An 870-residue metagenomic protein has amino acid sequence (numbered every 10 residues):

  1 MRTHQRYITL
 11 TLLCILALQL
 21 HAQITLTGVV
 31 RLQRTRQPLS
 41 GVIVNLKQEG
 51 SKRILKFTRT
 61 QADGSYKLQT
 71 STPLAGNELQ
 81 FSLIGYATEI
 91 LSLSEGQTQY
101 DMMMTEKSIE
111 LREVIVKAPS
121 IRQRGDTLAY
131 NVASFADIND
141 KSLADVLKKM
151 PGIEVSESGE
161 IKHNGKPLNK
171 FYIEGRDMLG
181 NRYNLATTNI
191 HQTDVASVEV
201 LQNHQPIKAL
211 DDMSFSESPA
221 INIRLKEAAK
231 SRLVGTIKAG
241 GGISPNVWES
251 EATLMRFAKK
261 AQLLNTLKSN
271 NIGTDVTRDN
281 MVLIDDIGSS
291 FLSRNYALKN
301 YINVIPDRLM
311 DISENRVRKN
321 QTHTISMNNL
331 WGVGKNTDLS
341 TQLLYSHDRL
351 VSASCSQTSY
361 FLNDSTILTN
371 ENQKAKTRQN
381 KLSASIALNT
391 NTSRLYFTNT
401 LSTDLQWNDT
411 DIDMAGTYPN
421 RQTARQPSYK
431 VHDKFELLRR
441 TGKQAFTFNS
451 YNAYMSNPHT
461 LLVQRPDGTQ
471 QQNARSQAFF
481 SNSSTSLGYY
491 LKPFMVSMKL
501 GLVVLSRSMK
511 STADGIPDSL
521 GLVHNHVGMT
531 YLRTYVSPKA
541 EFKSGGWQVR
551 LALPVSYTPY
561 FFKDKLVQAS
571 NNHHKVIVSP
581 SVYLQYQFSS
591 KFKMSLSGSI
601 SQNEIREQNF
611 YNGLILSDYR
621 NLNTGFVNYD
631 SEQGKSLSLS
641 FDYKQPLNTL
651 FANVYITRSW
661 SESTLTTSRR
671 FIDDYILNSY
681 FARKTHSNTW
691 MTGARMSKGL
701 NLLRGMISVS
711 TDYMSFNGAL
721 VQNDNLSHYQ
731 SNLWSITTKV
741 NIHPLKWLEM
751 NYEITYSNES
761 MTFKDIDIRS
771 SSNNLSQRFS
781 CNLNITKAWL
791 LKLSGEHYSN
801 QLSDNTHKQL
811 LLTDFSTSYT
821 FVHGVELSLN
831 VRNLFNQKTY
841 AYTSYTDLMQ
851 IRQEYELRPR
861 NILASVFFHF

Functional and structural regions predicted by a protein language model:
A22-Q23, D63-K67, A87, S94-T98 (+17 more regions): Membrane-proximal, glycine/serine-rich, low-complexity loop/turn segments characteristic of large bacterial
V29-S40: Structural motif
K47-R53, A75-L91: A short, solvent-exposed loop/turn motif at the edges and junctions of modular extracellular/periplasmic domains
G50-S65: Short, acidic Ser/Thr/Gly-rich low-complexity loop/linker segments typical of extracellular and cell-surface proteins
D211-D212, V276-V282, V351-L368, L401 (+14 more regions): Outer-membrane beta-barrel translocator domains and adjoining extracellular loop/strand segments of Gram-negative
S244, V317-K319, K374-N380, P419-Y429 (+10 more regions): Replace "Gram-negative outer membrane beta-barrel proteins" with "bacterial and organellar outer membrane beta-barrel
L330-D348, T377-A415, P419-D564, Q587 (+4 more regions): Face-selective signature of the C-terminal outer-membrane beta-barrel domain
S735-Y756, I766-F870: Conserved C-terminal beta-signal and adjacent last beta-strands/turns of outer-membrane beta-barrel proteins
